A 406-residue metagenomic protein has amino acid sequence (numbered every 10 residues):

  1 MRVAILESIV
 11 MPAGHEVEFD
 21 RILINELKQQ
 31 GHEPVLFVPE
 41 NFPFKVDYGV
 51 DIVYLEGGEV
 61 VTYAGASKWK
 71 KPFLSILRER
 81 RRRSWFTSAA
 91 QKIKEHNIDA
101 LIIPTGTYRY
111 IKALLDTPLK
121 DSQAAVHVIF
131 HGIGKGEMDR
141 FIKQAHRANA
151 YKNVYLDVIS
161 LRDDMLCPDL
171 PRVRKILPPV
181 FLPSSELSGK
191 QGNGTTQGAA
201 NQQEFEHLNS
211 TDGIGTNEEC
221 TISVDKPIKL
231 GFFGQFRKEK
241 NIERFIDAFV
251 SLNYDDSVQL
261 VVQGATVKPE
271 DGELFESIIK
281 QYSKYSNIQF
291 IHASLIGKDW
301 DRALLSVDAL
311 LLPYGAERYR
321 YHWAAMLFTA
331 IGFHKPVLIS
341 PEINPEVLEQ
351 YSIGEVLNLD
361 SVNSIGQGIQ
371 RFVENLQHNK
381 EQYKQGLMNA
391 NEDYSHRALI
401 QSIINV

Functional and structural regions predicted by a protein language model:
E7-R21, K240: A short, glycine/small-residue-rich beta-strand->loop->alpha-helix junction that serves as a flexible
M11, H32-L77, Y108-R109, A265-K268: N-terminal strand-loop element at the rim of the active site of nucleotide-sugar-dependent glycosyltransferases
H15, D360, S364, Q377-V406: A charged, aromatic-enriched C-terminal amphipathic alpha-helix characteristic of glycosyltransferases across folds
K135-K175, V180-K190, G194, G215: A short, active-site helix/loop in glycosyltransferases that binds the activated sugar's phosphate group
T221-K240, I246-V250, L260-V261: Conserved donor-binding/catalytic core segment of Leloir-type glycosyltransferases
Q259-F275, A293: Glycosyltransferase donor-sugar binding loop
E273-K298: Nucleotide-activated donor-binding/catalytic signature segment of Leloir-type glycosyltransferases, i.e., the conserved
L312-F328, S340-E342, E346-V347: Nucleotide-sugar-dependent
